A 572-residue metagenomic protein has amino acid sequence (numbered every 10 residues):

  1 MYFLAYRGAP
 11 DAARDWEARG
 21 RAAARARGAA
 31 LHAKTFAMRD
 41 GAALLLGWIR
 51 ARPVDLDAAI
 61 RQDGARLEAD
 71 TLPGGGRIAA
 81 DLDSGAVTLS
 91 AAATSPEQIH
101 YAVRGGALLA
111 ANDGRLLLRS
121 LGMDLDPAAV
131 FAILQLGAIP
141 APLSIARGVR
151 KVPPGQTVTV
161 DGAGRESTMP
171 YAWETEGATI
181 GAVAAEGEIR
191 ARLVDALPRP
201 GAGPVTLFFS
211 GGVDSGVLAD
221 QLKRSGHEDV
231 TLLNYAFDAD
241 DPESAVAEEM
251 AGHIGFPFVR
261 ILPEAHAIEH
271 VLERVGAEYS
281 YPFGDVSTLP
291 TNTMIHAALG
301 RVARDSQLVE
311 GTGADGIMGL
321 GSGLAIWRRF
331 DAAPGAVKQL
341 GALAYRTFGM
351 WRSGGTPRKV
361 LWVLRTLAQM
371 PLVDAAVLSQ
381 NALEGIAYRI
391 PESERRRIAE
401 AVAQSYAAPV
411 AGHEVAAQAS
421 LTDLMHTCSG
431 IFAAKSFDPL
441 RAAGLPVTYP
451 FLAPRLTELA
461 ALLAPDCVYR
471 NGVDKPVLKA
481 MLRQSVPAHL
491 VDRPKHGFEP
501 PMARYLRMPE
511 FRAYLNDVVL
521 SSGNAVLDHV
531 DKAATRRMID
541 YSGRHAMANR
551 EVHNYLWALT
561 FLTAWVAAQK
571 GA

Functional and structural regions predicted by a protein language model:
M1-E269, E273-R274: Cysteine-centered catalytic environments shared across enzyme families
M1-W16, V149, L372-A572: Adenosyl-5′-phosphate
A12-D15, R19, D55-R66, L116 (+19 more regions): Exposed alpha-helical structural elements
P53, A59-D63, L72, A128-I133 (+8 more regions): N-terminal start-of-chain detector that recognizes signal peptides and the immediate post-cleavage beginning
G64-A65, G74-G75, P142-S144, N292-R301 (+1 more regions): Short alpha-helical segments and helix-capping/turn motifs at coil-helix boundaries
A86-T88, P96, G105, G162 (+5 more regions): ATP-dependent adenylate-handling active sites, centered on carboxylate activation for C-N bond formation
D113-G114, Q135, A141, D285 (+4 more regions): Intrinsic-disorder/low-complexity, polar/charged segments
R115, Q135, I139, A277-Y281 (+2 more regions): A broad detector of the eukaryotic-type serine/threonine protein kinase catalytic domain
